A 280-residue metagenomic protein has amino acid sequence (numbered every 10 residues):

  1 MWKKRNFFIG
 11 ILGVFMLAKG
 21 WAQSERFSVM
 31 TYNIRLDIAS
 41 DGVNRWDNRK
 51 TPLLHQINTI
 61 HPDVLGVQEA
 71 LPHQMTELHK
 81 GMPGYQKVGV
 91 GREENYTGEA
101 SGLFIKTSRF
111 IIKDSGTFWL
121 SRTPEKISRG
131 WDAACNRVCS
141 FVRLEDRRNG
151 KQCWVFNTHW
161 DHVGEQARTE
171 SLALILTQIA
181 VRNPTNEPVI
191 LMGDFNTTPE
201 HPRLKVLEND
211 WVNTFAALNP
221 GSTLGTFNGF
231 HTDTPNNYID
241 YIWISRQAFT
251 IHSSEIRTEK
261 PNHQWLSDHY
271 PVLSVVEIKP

Functional and structural regions predicted by a protein language model:
W2-F8, G20-G81, R92-G98, K279-P280: N-terminal, active-site-proximal structural segment of metallo-dependent hydrolase catalytic domains
R26-I34, L53-L78, F104, V142 (+6 more regions): Active-site beta-strand/loop signature of hydrolases that rely on acidic residues for catalysis
T31-T51, Y96, L120-A134, D161-G164 (+1 more regions): Acidic/histidine-rich helix-loop elements that form or flank divalent-metal/phosphate-binding sites at the catalytic
I34-D37, L71-Q74, R92-Y96, R109-F110 (+5 more regions): Solvent-exposed loop/turn segments at secondary-structure junctions within structured extracellular/periplasmic domains
L36-V43, V67, K113, E165 (+1 more regions): Short, solvent-exposed loop/turn elements at domain surfaces
V43-K50, V67-P72, T97, C135 (+4 more regions): Solvent-exposed, acidic/flexible segments
V64, Q68-W154, H252-I256: Structured beta-strand-rich core segments of catalytic domains in phosphoester-bond hydrolases
Q166, E170, A180-V189, T197-P280: Metal-dependent phosphoester-hydrolase catalytic domains
